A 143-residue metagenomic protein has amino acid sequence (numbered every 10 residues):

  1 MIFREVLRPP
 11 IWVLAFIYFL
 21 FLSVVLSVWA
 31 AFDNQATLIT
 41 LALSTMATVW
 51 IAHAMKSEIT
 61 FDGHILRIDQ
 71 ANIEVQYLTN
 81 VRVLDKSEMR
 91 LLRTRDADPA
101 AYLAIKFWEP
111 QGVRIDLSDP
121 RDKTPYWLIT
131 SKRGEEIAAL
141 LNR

Functional and structural regions predicted by a protein language model:
M1-A31: N-terminal membrane-targeting/pre-transmembrane regions
E5-L7, L117, S131: Pocket-edge structural micro-motifs
L7, G63-I65, D119: Short, well-ordered turn and helix-capping elements at secondary-structure junctions
F21, L41-S44: Alpha-helical transmembrane segments of integral membrane proteins
F32-L41: Short, aromatic-rich membrane-interface segments at the entry and exit of alpha-helical transmembrane domains
L43-R82: Conserved beta-hairpin
D69-L128: Non-transmembrane, membrane-adjacent beta-strand/coil modules in membrane-associated proteins and peripheral
T124-R143: C-terminal/domain-terminus segments
